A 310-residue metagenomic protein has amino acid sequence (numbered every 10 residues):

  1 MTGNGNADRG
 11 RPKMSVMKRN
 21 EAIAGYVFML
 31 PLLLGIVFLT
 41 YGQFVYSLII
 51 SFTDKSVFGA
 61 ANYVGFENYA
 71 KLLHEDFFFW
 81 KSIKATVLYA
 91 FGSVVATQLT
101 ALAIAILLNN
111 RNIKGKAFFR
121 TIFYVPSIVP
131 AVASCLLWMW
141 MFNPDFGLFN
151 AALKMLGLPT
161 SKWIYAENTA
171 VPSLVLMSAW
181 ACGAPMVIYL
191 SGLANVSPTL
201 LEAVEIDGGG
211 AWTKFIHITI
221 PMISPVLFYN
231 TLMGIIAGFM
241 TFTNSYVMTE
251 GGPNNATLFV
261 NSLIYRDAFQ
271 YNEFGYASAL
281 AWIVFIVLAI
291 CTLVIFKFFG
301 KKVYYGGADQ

Functional and structural regions predicted by a protein language model:
M1-R19: Short, Lys/Arg-rich, polar N-terminal cytosolic tail immediately upstream of the first transmembrane signal-anchor
N20-Q310: A structural signal for multi-pass alpha-helical bundles of membrane permease subunits that mediate small-molecule
